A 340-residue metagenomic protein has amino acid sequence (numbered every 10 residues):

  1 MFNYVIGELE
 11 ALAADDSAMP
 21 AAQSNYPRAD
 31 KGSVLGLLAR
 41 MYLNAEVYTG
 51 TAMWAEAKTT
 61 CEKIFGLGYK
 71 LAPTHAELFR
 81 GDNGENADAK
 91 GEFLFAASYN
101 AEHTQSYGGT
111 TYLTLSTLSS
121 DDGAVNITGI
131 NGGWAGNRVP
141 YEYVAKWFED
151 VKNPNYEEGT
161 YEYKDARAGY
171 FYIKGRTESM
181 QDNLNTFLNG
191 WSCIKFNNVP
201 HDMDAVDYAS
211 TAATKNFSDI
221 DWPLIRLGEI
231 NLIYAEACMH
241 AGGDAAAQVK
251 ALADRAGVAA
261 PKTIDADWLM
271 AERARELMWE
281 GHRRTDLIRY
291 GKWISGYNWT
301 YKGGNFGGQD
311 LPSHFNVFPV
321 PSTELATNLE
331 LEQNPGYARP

Functional and structural regions predicted by a protein language model:
M1-S17, N25-F65, F95, D165-Y170 (+2 more regions): Extended, hydrophobic/aromatic-rich amphipathic alpha-helical segments that build helical scaffolds
F2, E10, R28-D182: An aromatic- and glycine-enriched ligand-binding surface/loop that stacks and positions planar moieties
Y4-I6, F79-A135, T214-F217, W222 (+3 more regions): Long, intrinsically disordered, low-complexity segments
A14-M19, Y42-A45, S119, G175-E178 (+2 more regions): Short regulatory "switch" loops immediately downstream of catalytic or recognition motifs within protein catalytic
M19, L71, F95, A168 (+3 more regions): Short clusters of hydrophobic/aromatic residues that line enzyme substrate/ligand-binding pockets
A145-R226: Flexible, polar/acidic helix-loop-strand segments at domain edges
